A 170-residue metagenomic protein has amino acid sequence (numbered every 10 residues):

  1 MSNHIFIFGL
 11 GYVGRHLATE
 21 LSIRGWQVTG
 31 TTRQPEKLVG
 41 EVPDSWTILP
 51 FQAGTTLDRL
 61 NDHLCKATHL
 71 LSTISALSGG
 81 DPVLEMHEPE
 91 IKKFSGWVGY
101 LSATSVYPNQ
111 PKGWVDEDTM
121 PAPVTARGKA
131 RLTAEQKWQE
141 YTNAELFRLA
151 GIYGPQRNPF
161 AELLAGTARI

Functional and structural regions predicted by a protein language model:
I5-G9: Conserved N-terminal Rossmann-fold NAD(P)-binding element of oxidoreductases
G14-R15: N-terminal Rossmann-fold NAD(P) dinucleotide-binding loop
G30-E36, Q52-A53: N-terminal Rossmann-fold cofactor-binding loop
D44-K66: Conserved Rossmann-fold cofactor-binding substructure of NAD(P)-dependent oxidoreductases
L60-Y100, V106, T133: NAD(P)-cofactor binding segment of oxidoreductase domains
L101-W114, I152-Q156: Conserved catalytic-site region of short-chain dehydrogenase/reductase
P111-L146: Catalytic helix-loop patch of NAD(P)-dependent Rossmann-fold dehydrogenases
K137-I170: NAD(P)-dependent short-chain dehydrogenase/reductase
